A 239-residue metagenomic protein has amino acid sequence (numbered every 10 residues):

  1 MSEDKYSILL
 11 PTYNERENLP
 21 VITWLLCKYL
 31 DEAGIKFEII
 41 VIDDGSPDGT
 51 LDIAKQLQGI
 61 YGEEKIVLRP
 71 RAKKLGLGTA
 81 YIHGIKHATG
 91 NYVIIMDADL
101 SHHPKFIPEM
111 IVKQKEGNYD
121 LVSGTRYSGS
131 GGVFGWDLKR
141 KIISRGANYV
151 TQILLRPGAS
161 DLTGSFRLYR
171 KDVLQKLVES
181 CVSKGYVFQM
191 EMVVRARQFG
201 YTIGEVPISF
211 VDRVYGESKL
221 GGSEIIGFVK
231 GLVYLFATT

Functional and structural regions predicted by a protein language model:
M1-K28, G34-I35: N-proximal low-complexity "stem/linker" segments adjacent to membrane-targeting elements
T12, I42-D44, R71: Conserved sequence signature across two-component system core domains
E17-V21, D48-L57: Acidic helix N-cap motif at the loop->helix transition within catalytic regions of sugar-transfer enzymes
F37-I40, L51-H87: Conserved donor nucleotide-binding strand/loop of the catalytic core
D43-L51, L100: A conserved acidic beta->alpha catalytic loop
R69-H87, Y92, P104-Y186, R213-K230 (+1 more regions): Acceptor/aglycone-binding surface of glycosyltransferases and processive sugar-polymer synthases
P157-G158, S180-K184, V193-V211: Catalytic donor-sugar/metal-binding loop of nucleotide-sugar-dependent glycosyltransferases
